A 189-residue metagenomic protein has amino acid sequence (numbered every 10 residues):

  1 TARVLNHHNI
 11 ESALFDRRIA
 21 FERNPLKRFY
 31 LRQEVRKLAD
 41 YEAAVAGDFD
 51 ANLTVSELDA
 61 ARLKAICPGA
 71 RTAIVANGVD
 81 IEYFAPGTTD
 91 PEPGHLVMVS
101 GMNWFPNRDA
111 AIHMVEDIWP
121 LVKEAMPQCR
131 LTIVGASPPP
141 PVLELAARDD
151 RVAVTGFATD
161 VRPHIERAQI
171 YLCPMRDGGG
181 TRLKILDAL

Functional and structural regions predicted by a protein language model:
R3-D40, G101: Acceptor-binding helix/loop patch of EC 2.4 sugar-transfer enzymes, predominantly nucleotide-sugar-dependent
N6-H7, V55, V75, V134: Generic beta-sheet signal
A39-R71: A short, active-site helix/loop in glycosyltransferases that binds the activated sugar's phosphate group
G47, A65, A73-R167: Conserved catalytic-core segment of nucleotide-activated headgroup transferases in glycan assembly
D50, R151, E166-R182: Acidic donor-binding loop of glycosyltransferase active sites
A76, V97, M175, G179 (+1 more regions): Charge-biased, low-complexity intrinsically disordered regions
R162, L183-L189: Short alpha-helical segment that forms part of, or immediately flanks, the ligand-binding pocket in carbohydrate-active
